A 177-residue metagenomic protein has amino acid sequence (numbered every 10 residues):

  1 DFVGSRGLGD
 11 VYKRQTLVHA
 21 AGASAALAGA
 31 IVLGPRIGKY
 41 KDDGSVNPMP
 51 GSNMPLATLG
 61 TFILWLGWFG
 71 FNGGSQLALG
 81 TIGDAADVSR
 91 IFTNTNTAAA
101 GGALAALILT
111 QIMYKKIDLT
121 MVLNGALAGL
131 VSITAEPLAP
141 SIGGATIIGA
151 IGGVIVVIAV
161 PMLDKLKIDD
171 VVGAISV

Functional and structural regions predicted by a protein language model:
D1-L8, Y12: Single conserved hydrophobic/aromatic residue that forms the stacking wall/gate of nucleotide- or nucleobase-binding
K13-A26: Alpha-helical transmembrane segments
A23-I31, P35, K39, T61 (+7 more regions): Transmembrane alpha-helical segments of multi-pass membrane transport proteins and ion-pumping complexes
K39-L77, I82-G102: Core mid-bundle transmembrane helix pairs that form the ion/substrate translocation pathway in diverse multi-pass
L77-A86, T134-G144: Helix-coil boundary and interhelical linker segments in multi-pass alpha-helical membrane proteins
Q111-T120, S141, L163-D170: Membrane-helix interface "capping/anchor" motifs
I117-A126, V172-S176: Cytoplasmic-side transmembrane-helix entry/capping segments in multi-pass membrane proteins
V154-A159, L166-V177: Functionally important transmembrane alpha-helices
